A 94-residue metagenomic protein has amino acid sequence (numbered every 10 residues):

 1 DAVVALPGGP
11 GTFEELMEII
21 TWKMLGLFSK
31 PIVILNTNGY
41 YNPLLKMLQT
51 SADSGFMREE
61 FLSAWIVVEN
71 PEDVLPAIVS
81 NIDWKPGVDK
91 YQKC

Functional and structural regions predicted by a protein language model:
D1-G11: A short, small-residue-rich loop immediately preceding and capping a beta-strand
A2, S54-C94: A charged, well-structured terminal subsegment
L6-P7, I20-K46, E59-F61: Short, acidic/small-residue loops that bind anionic groups at enzyme active sites
P10, N38, P71-E72: Alpha-helix N-cap/helix-start capping motif
G11-E18: Short glycine/serine/threonine-rich phosphate/pyrophosphate-binding segments that cradle anionic phosphate groups
L16, L44-K46, A77-I78: Short, well-ordered secondary-structure micro-motifs
K46-S54: Short glycine/proline-rich, acidic loop/turn segments that cap or connect secondary-structure elements
